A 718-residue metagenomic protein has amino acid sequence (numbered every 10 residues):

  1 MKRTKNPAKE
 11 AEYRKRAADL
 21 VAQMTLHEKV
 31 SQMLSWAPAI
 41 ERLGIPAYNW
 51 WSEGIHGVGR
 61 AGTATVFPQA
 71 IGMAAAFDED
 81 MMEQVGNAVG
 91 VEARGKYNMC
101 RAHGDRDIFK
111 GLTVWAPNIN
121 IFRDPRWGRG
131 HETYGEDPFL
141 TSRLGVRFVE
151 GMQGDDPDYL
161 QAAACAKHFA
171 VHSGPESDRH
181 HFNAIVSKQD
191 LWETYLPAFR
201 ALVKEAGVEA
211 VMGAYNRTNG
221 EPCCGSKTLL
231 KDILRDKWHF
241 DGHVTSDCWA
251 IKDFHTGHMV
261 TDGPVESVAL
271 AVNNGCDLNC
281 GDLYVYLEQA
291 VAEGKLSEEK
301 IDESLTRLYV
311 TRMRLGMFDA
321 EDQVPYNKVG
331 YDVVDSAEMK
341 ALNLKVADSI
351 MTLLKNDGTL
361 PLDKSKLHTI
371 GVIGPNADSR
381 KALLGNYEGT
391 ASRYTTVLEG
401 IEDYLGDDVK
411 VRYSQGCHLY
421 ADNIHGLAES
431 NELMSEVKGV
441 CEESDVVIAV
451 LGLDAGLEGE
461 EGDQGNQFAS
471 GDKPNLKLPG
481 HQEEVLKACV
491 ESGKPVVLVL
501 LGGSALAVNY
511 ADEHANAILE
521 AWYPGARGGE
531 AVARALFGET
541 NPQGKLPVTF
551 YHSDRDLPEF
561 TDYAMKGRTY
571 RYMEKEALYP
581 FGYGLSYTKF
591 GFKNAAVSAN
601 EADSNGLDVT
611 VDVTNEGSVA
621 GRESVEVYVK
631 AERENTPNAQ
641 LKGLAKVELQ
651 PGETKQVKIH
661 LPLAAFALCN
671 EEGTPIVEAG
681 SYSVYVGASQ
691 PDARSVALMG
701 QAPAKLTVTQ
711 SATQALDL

Functional and structural regions predicted by a protein language model:
M1-A667, E678-V686, Q690, D717-L718: Glycoside hydrolase catalytic-domain context in secreted enzymes
E672-P675, S695: Short proline/glycine-enriched turn/loop segments at secondary-structure junctions
A693-D717: Short beta-strand elements
